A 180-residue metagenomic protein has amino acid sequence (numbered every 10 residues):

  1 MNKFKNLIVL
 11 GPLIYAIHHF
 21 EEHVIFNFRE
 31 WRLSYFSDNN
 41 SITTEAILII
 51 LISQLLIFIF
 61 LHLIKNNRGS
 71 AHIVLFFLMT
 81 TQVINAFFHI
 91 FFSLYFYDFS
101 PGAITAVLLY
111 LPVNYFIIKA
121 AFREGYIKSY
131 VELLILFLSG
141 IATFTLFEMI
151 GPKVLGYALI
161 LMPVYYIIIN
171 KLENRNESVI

Functional and structural regions predicted by a protein language model:
M1-K65: N-terminal topogenic module of multi-pass integral membrane proteins
F4-G11, R68-T80: Interfacial segments of alpha-helical transmembrane regions
G11, F77-L78, A103-L111, V154-Y165: Hydrophobic core segments of alpha-helical transmembrane domains in multi-pass membrane proteins
A16-E22, V83-F92, P112-I117, P163-N176: Transmembrane alpha-helical segments that form the membrane-embedded catalytic/substrate-channel core of multi-pass
I49-H62, Q82-A86, Y110, I135-G140: Core segments of transmembrane alpha-helices that mediate helix-helix packing or line hydrophobic substrate/ligand
L63-I64, F87-F96, A142-K153: Juxtamembrane "helix-exit" motif on the non-cytosolic side of transmembrane helices
H72-S129: Membrane-proximal helix-loop-helix units in multi-pass membrane proteins
A120-I180: Terminal transmembrane helical module of multi-pass membrane proteins
